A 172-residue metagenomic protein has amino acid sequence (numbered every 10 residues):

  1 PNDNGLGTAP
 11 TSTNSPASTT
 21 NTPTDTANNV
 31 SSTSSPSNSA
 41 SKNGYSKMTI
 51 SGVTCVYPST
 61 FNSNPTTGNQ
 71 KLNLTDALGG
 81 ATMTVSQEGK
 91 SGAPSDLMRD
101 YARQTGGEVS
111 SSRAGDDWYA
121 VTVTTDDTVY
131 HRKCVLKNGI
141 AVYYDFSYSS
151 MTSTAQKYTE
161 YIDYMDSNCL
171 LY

Functional and structural regions predicted by a protein language model:
P1-K71, A77-G79, S147-Y172: N-terminal targeting sequences that direct proteins away from the cytosol to non-cytosolic compartments
P65-K157, D163-Y164: Conserved polar/disulfide-associated segments of primarily extracytoplasmic proteins
